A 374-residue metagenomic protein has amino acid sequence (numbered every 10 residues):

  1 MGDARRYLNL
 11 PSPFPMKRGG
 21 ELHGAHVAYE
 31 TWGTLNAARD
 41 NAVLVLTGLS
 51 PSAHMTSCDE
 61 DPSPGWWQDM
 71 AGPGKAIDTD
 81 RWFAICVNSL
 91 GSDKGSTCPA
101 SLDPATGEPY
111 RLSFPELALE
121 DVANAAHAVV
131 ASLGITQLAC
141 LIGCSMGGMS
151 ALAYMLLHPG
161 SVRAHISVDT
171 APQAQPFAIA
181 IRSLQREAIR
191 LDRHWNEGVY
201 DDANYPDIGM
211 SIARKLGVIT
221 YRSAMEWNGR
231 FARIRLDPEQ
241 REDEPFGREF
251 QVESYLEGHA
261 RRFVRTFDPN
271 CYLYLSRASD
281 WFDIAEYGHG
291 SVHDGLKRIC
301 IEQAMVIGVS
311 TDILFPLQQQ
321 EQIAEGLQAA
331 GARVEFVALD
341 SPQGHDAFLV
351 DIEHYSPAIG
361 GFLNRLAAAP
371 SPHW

Functional and structural regions predicted by a protein language model:
M1-V45, D59: Catalytic-loop region of hydrolases
E30, L35-D103: N-terminal cap/lid subdomain of alpha/beta-hydrolase-fold enzymes
G107-P109, S113, E120-A139: Conserved acidic catalytic loop of the alpha/beta-hydrolase fold
Q137-I179: Conserved hydrolase catalytic core segment
S161, S167-R262: Alpha/beta-hydrolase-fold enzymes
Y287-H293, Q303, P316-L327: Short alpha-helix in the alpha/beta-hydrolase fold that links the catalytic acid
V306-G308: Short beta-strand/loop motif that positions the catalytic acidic residue of the alpha/beta-hydrolase fold
Q322-A324, Q328-W374: Catalytic active-site module of serine/aspartate enzymes centered on a nucleophile-bearing elbow/loop
